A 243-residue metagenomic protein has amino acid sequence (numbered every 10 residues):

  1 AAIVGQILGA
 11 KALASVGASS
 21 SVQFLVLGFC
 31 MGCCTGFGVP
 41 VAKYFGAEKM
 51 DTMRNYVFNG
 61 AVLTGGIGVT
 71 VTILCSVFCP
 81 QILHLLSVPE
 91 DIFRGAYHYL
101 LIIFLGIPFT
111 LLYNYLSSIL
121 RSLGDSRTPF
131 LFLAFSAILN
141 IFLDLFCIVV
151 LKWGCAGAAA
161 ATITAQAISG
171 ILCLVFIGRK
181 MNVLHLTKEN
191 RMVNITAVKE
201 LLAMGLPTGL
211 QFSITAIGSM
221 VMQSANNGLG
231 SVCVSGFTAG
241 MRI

Functional and structural regions predicted by a protein language model:
A1-A14, L83-E90, F146-W153, S213-I243: Helix-terminus/linker motif at the lipid-water interface of multi-pass membrane proteins
L8, F45-G46, L86-S87, L100 (+2 more regions): Short helix-loop-helix connector
L13-I73, T110-P129, Q223, V234-I243: Small-residue-rich hydrophobic transmembrane alpha-helices
F24, T64, I103, P129 (+6 more regions): Residue-level signature of transmembrane alpha-helical cores of multipass secondary-active transporters and flippases
F29, G65-V77, P108, L112 (+7 more regions): Generic alpha-helical transmembrane segments of integral inner-membrane proteins, especially permease/transport modules
V41-G106, V150-L206: Short alpha-helical transmembrane segments in multi-pass integral membrane proteins
T64, I119-L143, A156, A160-I163: Alpha-helical transmembrane segments of multi-pass membrane transporters/permeases
